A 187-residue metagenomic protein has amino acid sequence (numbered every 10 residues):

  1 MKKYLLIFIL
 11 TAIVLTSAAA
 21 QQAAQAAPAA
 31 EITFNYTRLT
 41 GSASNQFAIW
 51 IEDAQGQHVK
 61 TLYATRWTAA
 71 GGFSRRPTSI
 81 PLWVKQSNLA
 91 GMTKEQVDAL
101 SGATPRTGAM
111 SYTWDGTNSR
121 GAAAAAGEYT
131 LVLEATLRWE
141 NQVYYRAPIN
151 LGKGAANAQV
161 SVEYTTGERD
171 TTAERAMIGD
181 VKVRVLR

Functional and structural regions predicted by a protein language model:
M1-Y4: Positively charged n-region of N-terminal signal peptides that target proteins for export
I7-T16: Bacterial N-terminal signal peptides
T16-A27: Bacterial Sec-dependent signal peptides at the C-terminal "C-region" and cleavage site
A26-A48, D53-Q55, K60, R66 (+1 more regions): Contiguous beta-strand segments within globular domains
A29-T33, Q46, A109-S111, T130 (+1 more regions): Intrinsic-disorder/low-complexity, polar/charged segments enriched in Ser/Thr/Lys/Arg/Asp/Glu/Gln
R38, D53, G116-R120, A135-W139: Beta-strand elements of well-folded, non-transmembrane domains
A54-G127: Structured domain cores in non-transmembrane regions
A122, A126, T130, A135-R187: Glycine-rich, aromatic-bearing surface loops/beta-hairpins
